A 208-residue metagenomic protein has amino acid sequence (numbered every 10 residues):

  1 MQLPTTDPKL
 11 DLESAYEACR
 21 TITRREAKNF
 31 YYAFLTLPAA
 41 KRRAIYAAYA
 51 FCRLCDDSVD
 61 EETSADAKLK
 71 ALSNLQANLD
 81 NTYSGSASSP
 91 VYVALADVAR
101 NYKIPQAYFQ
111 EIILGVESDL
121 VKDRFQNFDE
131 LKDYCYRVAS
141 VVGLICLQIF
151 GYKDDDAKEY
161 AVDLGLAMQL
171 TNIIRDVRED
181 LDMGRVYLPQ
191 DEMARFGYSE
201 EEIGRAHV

Functional and structural regions predicted by a protein language model:
M1-R205: Acidic catalytic motifs of isoprenoid enzymes
